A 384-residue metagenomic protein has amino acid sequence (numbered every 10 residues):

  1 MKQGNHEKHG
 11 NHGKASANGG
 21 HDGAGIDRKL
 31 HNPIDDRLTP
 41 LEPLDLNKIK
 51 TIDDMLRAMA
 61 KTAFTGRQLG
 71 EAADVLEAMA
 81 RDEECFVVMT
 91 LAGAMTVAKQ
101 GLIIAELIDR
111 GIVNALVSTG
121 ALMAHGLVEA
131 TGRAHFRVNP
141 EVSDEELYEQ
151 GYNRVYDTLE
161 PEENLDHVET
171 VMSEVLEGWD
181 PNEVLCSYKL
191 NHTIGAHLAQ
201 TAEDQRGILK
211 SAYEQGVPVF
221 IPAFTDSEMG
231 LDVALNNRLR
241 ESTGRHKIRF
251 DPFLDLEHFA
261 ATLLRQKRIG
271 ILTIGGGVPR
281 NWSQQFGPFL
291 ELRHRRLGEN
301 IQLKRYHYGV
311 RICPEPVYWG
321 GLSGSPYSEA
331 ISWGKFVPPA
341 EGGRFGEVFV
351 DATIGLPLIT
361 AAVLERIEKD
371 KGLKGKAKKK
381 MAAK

Functional and structural regions predicted by a protein language model:
K2, N18-A80: N-terminal glycine-rich anion-binding loop in soluble enzyme alpha/beta folds
N18, D22-G25, L30, D36 (+4 more regions): C-terminal functional extensions of proteins
A73-F86, S211-Y213, A261-R268: Glycine-rich phosphate/diphosphate-binding loops that line cofactor/substrate pockets in enzymes
V87-T96, L116, F220-F224, G244-L322: Glycine-rich anion-binding loop/nest that anchors nucleotide
K99-I103, L127-R133, G230-L235, S283-G287 (+1 more regions): Short acidic, glycine/serine/threonine-rich loops at helix termini
I103-D109, L235-L239, G287-H294, S325-E329: Short, solvent-exposed amphipathic alpha-helical segments in soluble enzyme and RNA/protein-processing domains
I104-T170: A generic, well-ordered mixed alpha/beta core segment in the N-terminal half of proteins
E146-M229: Ligand-binding beta-strand-loop-alpha-helix segment within the catalytic cores of soluble metabolic enzymes
